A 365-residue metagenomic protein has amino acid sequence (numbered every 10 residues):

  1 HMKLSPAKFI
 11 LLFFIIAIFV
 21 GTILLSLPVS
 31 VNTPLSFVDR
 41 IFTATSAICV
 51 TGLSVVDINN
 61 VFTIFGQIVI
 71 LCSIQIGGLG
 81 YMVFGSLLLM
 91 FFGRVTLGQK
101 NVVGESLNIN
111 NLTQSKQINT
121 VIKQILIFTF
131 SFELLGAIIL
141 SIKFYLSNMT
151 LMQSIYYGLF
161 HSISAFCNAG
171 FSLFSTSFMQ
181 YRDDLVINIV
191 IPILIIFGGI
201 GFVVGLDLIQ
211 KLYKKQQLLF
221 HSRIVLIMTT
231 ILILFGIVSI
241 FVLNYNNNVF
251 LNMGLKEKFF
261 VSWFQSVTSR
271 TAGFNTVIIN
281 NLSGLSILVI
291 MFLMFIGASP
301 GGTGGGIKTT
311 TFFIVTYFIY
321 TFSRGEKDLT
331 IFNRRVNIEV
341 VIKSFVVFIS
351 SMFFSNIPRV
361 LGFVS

Functional and structural regions predicted by a protein language model:
H1-S365: Membrane-proximal intracellular helices of multi-pass ion channels
